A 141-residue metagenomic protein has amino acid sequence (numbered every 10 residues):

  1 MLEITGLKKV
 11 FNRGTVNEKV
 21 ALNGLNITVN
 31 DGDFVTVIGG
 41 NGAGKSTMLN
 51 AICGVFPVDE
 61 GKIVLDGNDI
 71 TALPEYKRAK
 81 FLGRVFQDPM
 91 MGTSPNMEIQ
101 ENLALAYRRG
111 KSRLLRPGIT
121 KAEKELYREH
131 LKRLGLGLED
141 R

Functional and structural regions predicted by a protein language model:
M1-I4, V10-G24, T36, P74: A short, flexible loop at the N-terminus of ABC-type nucleotide-binding domains that lies
T15, P57, D69-G83, M91 (+2 more regions): ABC ATPase NBD coupling module
I38-G40: The feature captures the beta-strand-to-loop junction immediately N-terminal to the Walker
C53: Helix-to-loop junction immediately C-terminal to a conserved catalytic motif
G61-D69, L131: Conserved ABC transporter NBD signature motif
N96-K111: Q-loop/switch helix immediately C-terminal to the Walker
H130-R141: Conserved ABC nucleotide-binding domain
